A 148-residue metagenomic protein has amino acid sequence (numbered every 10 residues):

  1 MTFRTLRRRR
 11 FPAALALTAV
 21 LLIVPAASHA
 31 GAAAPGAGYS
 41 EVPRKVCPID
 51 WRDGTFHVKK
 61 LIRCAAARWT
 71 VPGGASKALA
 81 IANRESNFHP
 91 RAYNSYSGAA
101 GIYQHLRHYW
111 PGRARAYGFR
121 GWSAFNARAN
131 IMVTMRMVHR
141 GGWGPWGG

Functional and structural regions predicted by a protein language model:
M1-I49: N-terminal prepro-regions of secreted/extracellular proteins
G31-F88: Export/targeting segments at the very N-terminus of extracytoplasmic proteins
E41, P145-G148: Catalytic cores of secreted/periplasmic lytic hydrolases that degrade extracellular macromolecules
V58-A65, G74-A78, I102, L106-Y109 (+2 more regions): Stable alpha-helical elements in mature extracytoplasmic
W69, P90-A92, H139: Functional surface patches built around histidine and acidic residues
S86-Y93, W143-P145: Secretory-pathway/luminal and periplasmic proteins that interact with or process carbohydrate-rich
Y96-A116: Substrate-binding/active-site groove segments that recognize and process beta-1,4-linked N-acetyl-hexosamine
F119-A129: A short, structured beta-strand-centered segment in the mid-to-C-terminal lobe of catalytic cores from group-transfer
